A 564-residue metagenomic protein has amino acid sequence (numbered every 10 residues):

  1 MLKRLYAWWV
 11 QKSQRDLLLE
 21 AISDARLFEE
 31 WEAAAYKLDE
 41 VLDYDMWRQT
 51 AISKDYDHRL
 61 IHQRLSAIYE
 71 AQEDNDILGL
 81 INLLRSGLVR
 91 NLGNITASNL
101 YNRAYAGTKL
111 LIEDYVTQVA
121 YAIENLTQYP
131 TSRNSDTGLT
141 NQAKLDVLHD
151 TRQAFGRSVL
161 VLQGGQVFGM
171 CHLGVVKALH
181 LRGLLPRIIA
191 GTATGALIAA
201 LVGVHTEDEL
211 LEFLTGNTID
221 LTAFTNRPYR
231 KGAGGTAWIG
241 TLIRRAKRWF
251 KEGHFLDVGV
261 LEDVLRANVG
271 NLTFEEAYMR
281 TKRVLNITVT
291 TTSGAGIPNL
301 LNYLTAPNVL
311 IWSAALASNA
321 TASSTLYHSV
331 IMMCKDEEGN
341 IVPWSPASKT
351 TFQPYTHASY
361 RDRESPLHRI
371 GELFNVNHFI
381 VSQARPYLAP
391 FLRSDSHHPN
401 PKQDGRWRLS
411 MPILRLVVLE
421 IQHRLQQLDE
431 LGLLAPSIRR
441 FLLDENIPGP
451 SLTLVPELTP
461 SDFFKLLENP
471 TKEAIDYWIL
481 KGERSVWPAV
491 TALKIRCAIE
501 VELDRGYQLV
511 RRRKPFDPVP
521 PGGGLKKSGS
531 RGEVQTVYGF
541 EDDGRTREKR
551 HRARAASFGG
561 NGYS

Functional and structural regions predicted by a protein language model:
M1-I188, V204-S564: Patatin-like phospholipase
A193-V204: Short glycine-enriched nucleophile-adjacent loop and the immediately C-terminal alpha-helix near the catalytic center
